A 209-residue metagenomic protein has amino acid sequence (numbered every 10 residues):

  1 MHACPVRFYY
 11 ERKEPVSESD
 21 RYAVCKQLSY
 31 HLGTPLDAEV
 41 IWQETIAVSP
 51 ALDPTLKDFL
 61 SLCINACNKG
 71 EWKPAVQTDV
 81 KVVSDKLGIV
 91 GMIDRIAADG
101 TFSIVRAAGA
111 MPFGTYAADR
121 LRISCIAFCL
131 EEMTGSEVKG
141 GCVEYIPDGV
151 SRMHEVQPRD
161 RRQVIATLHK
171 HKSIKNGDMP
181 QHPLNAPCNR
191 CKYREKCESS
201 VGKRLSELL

Functional and structural regions predicted by a protein language model:
M1-T101, L209: Metal-dependent nuclease catalytic cores that hydrolyze phosphodiester bonds in DNA/RNA, characterized by
P15, F128-M133: Active-site catalytic microenvironments for nucleophilic, acid-base chemistry
A75-G88, F113, E132-L209: Metal-dependent nuclease catalytic regions and adjoining charged, substrate-binding loops involved in nucleic-acid end
T101-S103, V150-S151: Hydrophobic residues embedded in beta-strands of well-ordered beta-sheets
F102-R106, C142-E144: Glycine- and acidic-rich phosphate- and metal-coordinating loops
V105-T115: Short beta-strand-loop-alpha-helix junction that forms the active-site gateway of nucleic-acid-processing nucleases
Y116-L121, P158: Short, conserved loop/turn and helix-capping segments at secondary-structure boundaries that abut family-defining
L121-C129: Short amphipathic alpha-helical face segments that pack within enzyme cores and frequently flank/anchor catalytic
